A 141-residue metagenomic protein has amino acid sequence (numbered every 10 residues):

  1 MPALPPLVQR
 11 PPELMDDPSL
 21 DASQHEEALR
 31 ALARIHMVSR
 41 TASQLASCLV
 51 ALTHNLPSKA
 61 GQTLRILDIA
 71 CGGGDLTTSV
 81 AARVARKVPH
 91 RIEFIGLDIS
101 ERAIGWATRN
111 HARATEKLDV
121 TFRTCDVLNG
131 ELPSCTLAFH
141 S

Functional and structural regions predicted by a protein language model:
M1-P18: N-terminal auxiliary segments of SAM/dcSAM-dependent transferases
P11-M15, L29, G73: Generic secondary-structure boundary/loop-capping signal
P18, A22-C48, L52, L56: Class I SAM-dependent methyltransferase Rossmann-like catalytic core, especially the SAM/SAH-binding loop
P57-A60, P89: Intrinsically disordered, low-complexity terminal tails and inter-domain linkers enriched for S/T/G/P/D/E
L64, T136: Conserved acidic residues
L67, G73-N129: Class I SAM-dependent methyltransferase SAM/SAH-binding core
G130-S134: Short loop/helix-cap segments at secondary-structure boundaries that form the rim of catalytic
F139: A conserved beta-strand element that flanks and buttresses the S-adenosyl-L-methionine
